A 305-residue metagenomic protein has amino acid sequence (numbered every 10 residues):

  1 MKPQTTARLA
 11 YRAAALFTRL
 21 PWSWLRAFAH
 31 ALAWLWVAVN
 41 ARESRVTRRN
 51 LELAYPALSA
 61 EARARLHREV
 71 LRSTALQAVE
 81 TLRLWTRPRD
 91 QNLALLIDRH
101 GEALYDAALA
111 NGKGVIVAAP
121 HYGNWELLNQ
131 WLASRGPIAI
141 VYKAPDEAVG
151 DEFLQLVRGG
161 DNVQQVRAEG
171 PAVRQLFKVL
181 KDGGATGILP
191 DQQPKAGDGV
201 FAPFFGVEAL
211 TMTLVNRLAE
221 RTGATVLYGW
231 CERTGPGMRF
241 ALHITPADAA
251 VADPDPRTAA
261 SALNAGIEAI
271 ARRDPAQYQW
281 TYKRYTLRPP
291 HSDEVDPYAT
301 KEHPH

Functional and structural regions predicted by a protein language model:
M1-A119, D151, G160-N162, H305: Membrane-anchoring hydrophobic helices of lipid-metabolizing enzymes
T5, L32, V39, R65-L71 (+3 more regions): Non-catalytic C-terminal accessory region of glycerolipid acyltransferases and related lyso-lipid remodeling enzymes
R12, W24, T47-N50, L128 (+5 more regions): Hydrophobic alpha-helical segments typical of transmembrane helices and their membrane-interface/capping positions
L16-R19, A38, T81, L95-D98 (+10 more regions): Residue-level preference for alpha-helix termini and adjacent loops
S44-R45, A144-A148, E208-M212: Active-site metal-coordination segments of metallo-dependent hydrolases
Y105-D106, N129-Q130, L154-Q155, L176-F177 (+1 more regions): Short amphipathic alpha-helical segments and helix-helix/interface helices
N111-G170, A196-P203, R233, G237: Catalytic core of membrane glycerolipid acyltransferases/transacylases, capturing the structured, soluble-facing
